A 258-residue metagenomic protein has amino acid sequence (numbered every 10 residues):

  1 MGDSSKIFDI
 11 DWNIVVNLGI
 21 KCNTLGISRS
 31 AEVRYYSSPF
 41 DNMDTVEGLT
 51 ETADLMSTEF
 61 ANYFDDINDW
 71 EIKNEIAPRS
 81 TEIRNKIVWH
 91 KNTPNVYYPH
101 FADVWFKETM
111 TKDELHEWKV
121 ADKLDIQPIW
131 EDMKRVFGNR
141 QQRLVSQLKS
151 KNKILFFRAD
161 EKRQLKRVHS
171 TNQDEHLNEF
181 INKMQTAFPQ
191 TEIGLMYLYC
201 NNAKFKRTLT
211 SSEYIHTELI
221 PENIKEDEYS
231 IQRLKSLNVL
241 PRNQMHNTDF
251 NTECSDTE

Functional and structural regions predicted by a protein language model:
M1-E258: Extracellular glycan-modifying ectodomains
